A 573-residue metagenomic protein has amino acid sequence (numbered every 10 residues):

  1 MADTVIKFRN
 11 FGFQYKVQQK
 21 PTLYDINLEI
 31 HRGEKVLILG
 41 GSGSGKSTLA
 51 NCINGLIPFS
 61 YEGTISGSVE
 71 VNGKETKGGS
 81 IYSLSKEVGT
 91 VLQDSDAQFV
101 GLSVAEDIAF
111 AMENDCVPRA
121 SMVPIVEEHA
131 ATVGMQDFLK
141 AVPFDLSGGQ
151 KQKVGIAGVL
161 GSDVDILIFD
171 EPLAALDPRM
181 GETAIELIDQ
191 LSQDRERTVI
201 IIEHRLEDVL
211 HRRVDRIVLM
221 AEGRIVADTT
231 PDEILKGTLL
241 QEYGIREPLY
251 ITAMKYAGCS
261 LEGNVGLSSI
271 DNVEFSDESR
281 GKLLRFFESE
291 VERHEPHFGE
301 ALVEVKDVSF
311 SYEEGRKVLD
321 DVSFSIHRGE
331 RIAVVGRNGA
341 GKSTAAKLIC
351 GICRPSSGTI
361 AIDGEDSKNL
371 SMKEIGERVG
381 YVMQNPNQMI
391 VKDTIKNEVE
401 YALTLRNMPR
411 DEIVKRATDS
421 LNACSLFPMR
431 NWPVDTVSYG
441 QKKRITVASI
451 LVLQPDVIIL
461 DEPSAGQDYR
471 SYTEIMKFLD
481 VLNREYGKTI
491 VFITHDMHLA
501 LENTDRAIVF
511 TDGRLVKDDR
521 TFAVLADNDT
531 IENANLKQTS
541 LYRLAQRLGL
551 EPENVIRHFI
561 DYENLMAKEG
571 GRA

Functional and structural regions predicted by a protein language model:
L39-G41, V335-R337: The feature captures the beta-strand-to-loop junction immediately N-terminal to the Walker
N54, C350: Helix-to-loop junction immediately C-terminal to a conserved catalytic motif
E62-K74, G358-D366, I375: Conserved ABC transporter NBD signature motif
A120-F138, E400, D411-M429: Conserved ABC ATPase "signature" region
V142-L146, Q150, P433-V437: Conserved ABC ATPase signature
L167-D170, I458-D461: Catalytic Walker B motif of ABC-type/P-loop ATPase nucleotide-binding domains
E222-G223, D512-G513: Conserved ABC ATPase "signature" C-loop
